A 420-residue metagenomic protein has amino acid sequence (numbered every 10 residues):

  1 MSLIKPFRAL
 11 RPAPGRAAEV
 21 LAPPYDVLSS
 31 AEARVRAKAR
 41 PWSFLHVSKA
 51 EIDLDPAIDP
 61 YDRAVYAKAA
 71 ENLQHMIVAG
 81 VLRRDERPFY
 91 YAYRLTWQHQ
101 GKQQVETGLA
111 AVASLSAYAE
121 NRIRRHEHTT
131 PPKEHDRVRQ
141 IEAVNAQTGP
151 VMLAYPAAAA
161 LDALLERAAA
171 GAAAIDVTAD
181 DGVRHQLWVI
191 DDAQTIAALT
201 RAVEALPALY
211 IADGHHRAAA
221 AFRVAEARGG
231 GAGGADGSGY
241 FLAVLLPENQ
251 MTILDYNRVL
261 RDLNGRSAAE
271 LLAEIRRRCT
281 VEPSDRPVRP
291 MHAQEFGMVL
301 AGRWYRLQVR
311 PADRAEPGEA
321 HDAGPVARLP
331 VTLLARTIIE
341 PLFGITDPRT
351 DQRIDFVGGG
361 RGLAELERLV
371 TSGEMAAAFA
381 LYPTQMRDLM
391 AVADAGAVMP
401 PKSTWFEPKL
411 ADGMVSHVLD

Functional and structural regions predicted by a protein language model:
M1-D420: Surface-exposed, charge/polar-rich loops and edge strands
